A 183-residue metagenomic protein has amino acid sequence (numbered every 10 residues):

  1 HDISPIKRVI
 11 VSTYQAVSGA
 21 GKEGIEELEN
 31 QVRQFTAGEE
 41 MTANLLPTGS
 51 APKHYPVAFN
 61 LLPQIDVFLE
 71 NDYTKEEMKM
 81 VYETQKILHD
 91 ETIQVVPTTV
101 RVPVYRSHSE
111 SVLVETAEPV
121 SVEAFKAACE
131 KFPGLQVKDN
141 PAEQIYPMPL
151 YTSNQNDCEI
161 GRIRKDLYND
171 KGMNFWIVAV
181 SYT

Functional and structural regions predicted by a protein language model:
D2-A127: Active-site-lining helix/loop region of Rossmann-like oxidoreductase modules
P97-T99, V114-T116, P141, R162-R164 (+1 more regions): Active-site proximal loops enriched in glycine and acidic residues that flank catalytic Cys/His/Asp and coordinate
A124, C129-D139: A common structural junction motif
V137-T152: Glycine- and aromatic-enriched membrane alpha-helices
M148-K171: FAD-binding beta-loop-beta segment adjacent to the flavin cofactor pocket
D170-V178: Short FAD-binding loop at a beta-strand-to-alpha-helix junction that anchors the flavin cofactor in diverse
T183: Conserved small/polar residues in nucleotide/adenosyl-binding loops
